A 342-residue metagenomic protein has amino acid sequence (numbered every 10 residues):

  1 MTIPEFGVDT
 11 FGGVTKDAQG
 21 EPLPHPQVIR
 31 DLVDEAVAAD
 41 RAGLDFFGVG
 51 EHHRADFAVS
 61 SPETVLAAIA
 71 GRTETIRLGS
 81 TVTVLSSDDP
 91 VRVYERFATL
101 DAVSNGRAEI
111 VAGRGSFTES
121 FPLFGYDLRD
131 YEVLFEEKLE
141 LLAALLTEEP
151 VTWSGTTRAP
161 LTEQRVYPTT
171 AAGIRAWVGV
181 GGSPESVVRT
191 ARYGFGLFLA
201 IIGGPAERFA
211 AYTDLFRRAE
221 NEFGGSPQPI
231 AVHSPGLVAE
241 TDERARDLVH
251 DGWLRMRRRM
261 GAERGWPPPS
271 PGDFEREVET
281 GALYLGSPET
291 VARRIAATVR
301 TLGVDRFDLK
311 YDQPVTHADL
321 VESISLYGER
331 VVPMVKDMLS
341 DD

Functional and structural regions predicted by a protein language model:
M1-R77, I174: N-terminal beta1-alpha1-beta2 module of alpha/beta enzyme domains
T2, R129-V166, E207-D305, K336-D342: An alpha-helical appendage that flanks or caps ligand/catalytic pockets
T2-P4, V8, S86-F195, E207-A210 (+2 more regions): Internal, glycine-rich beta/alpha segment that forms the wall or movable "lid" of small-molecule/cofactor binding
F6, G43, E51, I69 (+6 more regions): Conserved, mostly hydrophobic/aromatic
F6-T10, F47-V49, L78-S80, A108-A112 (+4 more regions): Hydrophobic faces of well-ordered beta-strands that scaffold small-molecule active sites in alpha/beta enzyme cores
V14-I29, T83-V91, A172-G182, V278-P288: Active-site mouth loops of central-metabolism enzymes
F46-I69, V84, I201-G204, D308-D319: Glycine-rich, proline-tolerant flexible connector loops at the mouths of alpha/beta enzymes
D56, S60-S80, K138, S325-L339: Alpha-helix-loop-beta-strand connector modules within alpha/beta enzyme cores
